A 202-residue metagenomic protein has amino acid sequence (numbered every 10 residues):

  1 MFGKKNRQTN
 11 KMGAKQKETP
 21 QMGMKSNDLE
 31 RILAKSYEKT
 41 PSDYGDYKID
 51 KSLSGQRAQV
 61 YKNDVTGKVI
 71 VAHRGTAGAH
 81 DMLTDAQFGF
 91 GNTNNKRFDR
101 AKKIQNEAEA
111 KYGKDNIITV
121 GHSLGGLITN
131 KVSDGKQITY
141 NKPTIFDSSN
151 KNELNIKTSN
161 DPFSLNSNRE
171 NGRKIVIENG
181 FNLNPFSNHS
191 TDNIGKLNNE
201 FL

Functional and structural regions predicted by a protein language model:
K5, K11, K15, V65-K68 (+2 more regions): Serine hydrolase/lipase
K15-Q16, Q21-I118, K136, S148-N152 (+1 more regions): A conserved cap/lid and substrate-binding interface adjacent to the catalytic center of lipid-processing enzymes
H73-T76, H122-S123, Y140-P143, S159: Active-site-proximal beta-strand/loop segments in catalytic clefts of secreted hydrolases
Q105, T129-N130: Short amphipathic alpha-helical segments and helix-helix/interface helices
V120-G125, T129: Gly/Ala-rich beta-loop-alpha elbow adjacent to hydrolase catalytic centers
